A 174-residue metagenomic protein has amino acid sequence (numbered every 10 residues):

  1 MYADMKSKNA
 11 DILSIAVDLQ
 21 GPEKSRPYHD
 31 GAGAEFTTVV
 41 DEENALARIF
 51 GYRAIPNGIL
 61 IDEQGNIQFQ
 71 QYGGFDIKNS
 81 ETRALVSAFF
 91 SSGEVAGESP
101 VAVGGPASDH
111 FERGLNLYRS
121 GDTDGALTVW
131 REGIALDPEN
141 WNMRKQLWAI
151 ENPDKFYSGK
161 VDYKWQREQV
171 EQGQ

Functional and structural regions predicted by a protein language model:
M1-A32, E42-L46: Structural microenvironment flanking redox-active thiols in thiol-disulfide oxidoreductases
I12, F36, N66-Q68: C-terminal structured domain segments across diverse proteins
R26-E63: Short, internal strand/loop/helix patches that form the active-site neighborhood or redox-interaction surface
D30, I134-A135: Conserved structural position within tetratricopeptide repeats
D62-V129, W141, E151, K155-F156: Thiol-/selenol-based redox modules, centered on thioredoxin-like and closely related oxidoreductase domains
V95, A149-Q174: Alpha-helical linker/edge segments of TPR/alpha-solenoid repeat scaffolds and analogous pre-/post-domain helices
F111, R144-L147, D162: Alpha-solenoid helical repeat scaffolds
